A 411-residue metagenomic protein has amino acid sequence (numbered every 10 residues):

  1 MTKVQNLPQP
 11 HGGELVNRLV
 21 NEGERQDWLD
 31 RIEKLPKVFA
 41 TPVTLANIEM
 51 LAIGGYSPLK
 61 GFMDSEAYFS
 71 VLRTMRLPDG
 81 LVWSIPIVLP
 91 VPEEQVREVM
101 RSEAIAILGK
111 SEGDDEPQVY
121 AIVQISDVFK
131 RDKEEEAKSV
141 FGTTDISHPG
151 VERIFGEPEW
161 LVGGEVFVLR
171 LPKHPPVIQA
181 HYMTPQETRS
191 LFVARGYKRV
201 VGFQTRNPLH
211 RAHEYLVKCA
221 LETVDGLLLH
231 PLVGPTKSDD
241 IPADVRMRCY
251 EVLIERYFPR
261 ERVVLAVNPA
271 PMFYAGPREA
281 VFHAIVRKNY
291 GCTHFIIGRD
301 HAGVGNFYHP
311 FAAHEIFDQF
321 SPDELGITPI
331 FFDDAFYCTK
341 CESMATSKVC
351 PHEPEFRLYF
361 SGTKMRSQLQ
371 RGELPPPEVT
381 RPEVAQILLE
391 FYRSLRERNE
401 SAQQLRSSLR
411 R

Functional and structural regions predicted by a protein language model:
M1-R411: Active-site cores that bind ATP or allylic diphosphates and position pyrophosphate for catalysis
